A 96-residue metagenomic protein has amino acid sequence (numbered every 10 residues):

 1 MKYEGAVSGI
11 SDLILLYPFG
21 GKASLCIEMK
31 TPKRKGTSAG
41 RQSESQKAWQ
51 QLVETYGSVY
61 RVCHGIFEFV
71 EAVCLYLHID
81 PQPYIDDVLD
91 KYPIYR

Functional and structural regions predicted by a protein language model:
M1-R96: Catalytic phosphate/metal-binding cores of nucleic-acid and nucleotide-processing enzymes, i.e., regions that mediate
